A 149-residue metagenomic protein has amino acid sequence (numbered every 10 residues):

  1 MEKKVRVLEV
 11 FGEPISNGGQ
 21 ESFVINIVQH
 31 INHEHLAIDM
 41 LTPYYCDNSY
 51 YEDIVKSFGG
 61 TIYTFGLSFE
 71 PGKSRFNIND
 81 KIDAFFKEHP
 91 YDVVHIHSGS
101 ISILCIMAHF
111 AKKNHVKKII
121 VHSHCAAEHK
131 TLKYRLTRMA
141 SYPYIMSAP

Functional and structural regions predicted by a protein language model:
E2-V7: Extreme N-terminal starter segment of soluble prokaryotic enzymes
E9, D83-I103, I120: Short N-terminal targeting/anchoring amphipathic segment
V10-G18, V24-N77: N-terminal strand-loop element at the rim of the active site of nucleotide-sugar-dependent glycosyltransferases
D39, I120-V121: Structural detector of well-ordered beta-strand residues that form the stable sheet scaffold of enzyme domains
S57-G59, N114-V116, S147-P149: Short, structured coil segments at secondary-structure junctions
F76-I78, K118, A126-A148: Nucleotide-sugar donor phosphate/pyrophosphate-binding loop at the beta->alpha transition of glycosyltransferases
I78-I82, M107: Generic hydrophobic alpha-helical segments
V94-V116, S123, A127-H129, R138: An aromatic- and histidine-rich active-site surface loop
